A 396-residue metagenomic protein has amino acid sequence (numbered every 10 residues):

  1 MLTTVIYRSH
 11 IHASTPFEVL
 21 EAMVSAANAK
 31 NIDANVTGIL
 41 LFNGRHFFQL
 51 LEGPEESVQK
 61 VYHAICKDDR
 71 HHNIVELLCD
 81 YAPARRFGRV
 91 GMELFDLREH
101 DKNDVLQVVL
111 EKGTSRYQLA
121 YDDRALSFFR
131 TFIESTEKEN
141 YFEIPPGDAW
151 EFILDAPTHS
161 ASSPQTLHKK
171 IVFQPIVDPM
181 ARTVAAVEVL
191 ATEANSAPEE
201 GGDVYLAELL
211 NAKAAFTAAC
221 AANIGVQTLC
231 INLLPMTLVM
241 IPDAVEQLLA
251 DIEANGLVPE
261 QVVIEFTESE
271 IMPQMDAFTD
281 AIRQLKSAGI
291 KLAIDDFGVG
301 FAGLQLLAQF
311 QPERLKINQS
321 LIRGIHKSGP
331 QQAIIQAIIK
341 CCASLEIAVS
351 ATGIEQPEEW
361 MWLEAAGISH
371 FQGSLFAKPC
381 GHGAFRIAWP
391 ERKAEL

Functional and structural regions predicted by a protein language model:
M1-T15: Short glycine-/aliphatic-rich beta-strand segments at the starts of folded cytosolic domains
P16-V36: Short amphipathic alpha-helical segments
M23, V61-D68: Short amphipathic alpha-helices in soluble, non-transmembrane regions that often serve as interface/regulatory elements
E55, K67, H72-D148: Catalytic "initiation/cleavage/transfer" segments centered on a nucleophilic residue and adjacent nucleic-acid-engaging
G147-N255: Bacterial c-di-GMP phosphodiesterase EAL domain
D148-F152, T183, N195, T267-M272 (+1 more regions): EAL-family c-di-GMP phosphodiesterase catalytic domain
K170, A186-E188, T228-N232, Q261-E265 (+4 more regions): Structural preference for beta-strand elements that scaffold enzyme active sites
T192-L210, P235-D243, E253-I290, D295 (+3 more regions): EAL-type cyclic di-GMP phosphodiesterase domain
